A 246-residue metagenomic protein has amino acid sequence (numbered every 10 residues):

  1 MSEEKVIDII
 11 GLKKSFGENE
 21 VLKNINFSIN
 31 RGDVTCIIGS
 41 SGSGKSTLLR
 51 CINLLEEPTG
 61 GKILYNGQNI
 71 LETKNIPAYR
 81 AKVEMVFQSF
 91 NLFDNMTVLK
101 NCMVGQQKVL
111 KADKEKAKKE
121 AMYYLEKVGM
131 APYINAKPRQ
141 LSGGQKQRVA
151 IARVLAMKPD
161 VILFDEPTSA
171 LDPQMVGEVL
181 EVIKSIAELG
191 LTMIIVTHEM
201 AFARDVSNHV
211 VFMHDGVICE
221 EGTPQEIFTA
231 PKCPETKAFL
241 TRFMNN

Functional and structural regions predicted by a protein language model:
N53: Helix-to-loop junction immediately C-terminal to a conserved catalytic motif
G61-L71: Conserved ABC transporter NBD signature motif
I70-E84, K114-E115, E188, A230-P231: ABC ATPase NBD coupling module
L71, M103, K114-P132, E181: Conserved ABC ATPase "signature" region
K137-L141, Q145: Conserved ABC ATPase signature
A156-D160: A short, proline-enriched helix->beta-strand linker immediately N-terminal to the Walker B motif in ABC-type P-loop
I162-D165: Catalytic Walker B motif of ABC-type/P-loop ATPase nucleotide-binding domains
